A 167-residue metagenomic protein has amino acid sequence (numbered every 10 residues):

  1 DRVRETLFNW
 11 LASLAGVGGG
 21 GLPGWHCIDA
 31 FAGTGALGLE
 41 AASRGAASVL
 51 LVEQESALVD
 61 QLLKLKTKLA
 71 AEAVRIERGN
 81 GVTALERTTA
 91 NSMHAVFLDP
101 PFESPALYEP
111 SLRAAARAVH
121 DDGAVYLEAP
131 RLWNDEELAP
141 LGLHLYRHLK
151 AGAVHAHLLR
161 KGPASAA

Functional and structural regions predicted by a protein language model:
D1-A167: Class I S-adenosyl-L-methionine-dependent methyltransferase catalytic core
